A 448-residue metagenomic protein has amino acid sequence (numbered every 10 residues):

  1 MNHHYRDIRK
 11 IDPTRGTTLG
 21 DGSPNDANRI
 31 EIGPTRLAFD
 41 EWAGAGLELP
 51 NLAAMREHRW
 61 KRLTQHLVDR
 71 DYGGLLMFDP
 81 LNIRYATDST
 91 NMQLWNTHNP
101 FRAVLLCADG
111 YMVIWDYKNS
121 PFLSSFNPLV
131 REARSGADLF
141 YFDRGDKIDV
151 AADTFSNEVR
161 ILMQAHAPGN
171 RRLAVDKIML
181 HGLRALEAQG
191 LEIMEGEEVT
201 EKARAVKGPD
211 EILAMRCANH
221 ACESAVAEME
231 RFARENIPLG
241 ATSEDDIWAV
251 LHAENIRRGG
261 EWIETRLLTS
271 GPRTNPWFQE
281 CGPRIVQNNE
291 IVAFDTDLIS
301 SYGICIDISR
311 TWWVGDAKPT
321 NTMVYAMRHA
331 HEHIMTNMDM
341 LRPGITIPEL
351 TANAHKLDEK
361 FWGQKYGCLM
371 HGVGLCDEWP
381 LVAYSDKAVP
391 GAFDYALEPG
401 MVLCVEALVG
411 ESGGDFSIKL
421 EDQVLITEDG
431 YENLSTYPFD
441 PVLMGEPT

Functional and structural regions predicted by a protein language model:
M1-T448: Active-site neighborhoods and metal-handling regions in enzymes and metal-associated proteins
